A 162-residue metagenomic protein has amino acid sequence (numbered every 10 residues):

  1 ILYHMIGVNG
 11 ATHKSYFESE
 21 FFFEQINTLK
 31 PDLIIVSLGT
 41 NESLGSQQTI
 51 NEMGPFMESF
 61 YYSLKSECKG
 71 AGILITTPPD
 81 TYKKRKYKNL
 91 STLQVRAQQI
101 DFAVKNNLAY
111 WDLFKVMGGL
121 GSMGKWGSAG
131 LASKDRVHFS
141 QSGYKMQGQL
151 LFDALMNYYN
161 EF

Functional and structural regions predicted by a protein language model:
I1-F56, K84, A97, H138: Conserved SGNH/GDSL esterase-like catalytic core that processes O-acyl groups on lipids and polysaccharides
L2, L29-I34, C68-I73, K105-A109: Loop/turn elements at helix/coil->beta-strand transitions in domains of secreted/extracellular proteins
I6-G10, V36-N41, T76-D80, D112-V116 (+1 more regions): Active-site-proximal beta-strand/loop segments in catalytic clefts of secreted hydrolases
E24-Q25, S63, A154: A generic secondary-structure signal
I26, K65-S66, Y159: N-terminal cationic-hydrophobic initiation segments that often serve targeting/anchoring roles
I34-L38, L74-T77, M123-S128: Short amphipathic alpha-helical segments, especially helix-boundary/capping motifs
P55-S66, Q94-D101: Alpha-helical scaffolding segments of alpha/beta enzyme cores, especially the outer helices of TIM-barrel or partial
D80-F162: Catalytic His-Asp segment of secreted/periplasmic serine-dependent ester chemistry enzymes
